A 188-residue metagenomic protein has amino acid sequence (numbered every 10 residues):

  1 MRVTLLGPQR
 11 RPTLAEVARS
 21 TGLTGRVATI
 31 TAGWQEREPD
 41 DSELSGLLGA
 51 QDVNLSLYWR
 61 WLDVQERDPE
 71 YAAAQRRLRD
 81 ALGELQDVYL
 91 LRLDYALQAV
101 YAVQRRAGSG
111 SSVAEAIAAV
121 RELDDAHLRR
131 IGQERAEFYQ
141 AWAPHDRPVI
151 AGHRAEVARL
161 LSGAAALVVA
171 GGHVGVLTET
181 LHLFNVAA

Functional and structural regions predicted by a protein language model:
M1-V168, H173-V176: Extended, subdomain-level signal for the structured scaffold at the beginning of enzyme domains
V174-F184: Glycine/threonine-rich flexible loop motifs
V186-A188: Short alpha-beta junction capping motif
